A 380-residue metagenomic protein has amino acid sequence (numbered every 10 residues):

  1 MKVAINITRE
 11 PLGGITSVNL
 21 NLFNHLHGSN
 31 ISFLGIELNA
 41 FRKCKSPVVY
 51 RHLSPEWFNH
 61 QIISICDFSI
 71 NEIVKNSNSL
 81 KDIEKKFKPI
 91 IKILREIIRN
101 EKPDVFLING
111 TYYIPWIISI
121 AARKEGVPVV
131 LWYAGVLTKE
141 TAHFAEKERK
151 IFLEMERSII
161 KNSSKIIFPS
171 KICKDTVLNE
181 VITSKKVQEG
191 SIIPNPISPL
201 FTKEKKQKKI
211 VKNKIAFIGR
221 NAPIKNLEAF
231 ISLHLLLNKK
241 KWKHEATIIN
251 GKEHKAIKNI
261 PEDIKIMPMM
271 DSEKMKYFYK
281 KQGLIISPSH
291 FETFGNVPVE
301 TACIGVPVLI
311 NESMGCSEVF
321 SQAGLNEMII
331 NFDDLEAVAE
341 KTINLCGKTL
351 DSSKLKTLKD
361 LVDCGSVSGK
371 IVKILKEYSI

Functional and structural regions predicted by a protein language model:
F87, F106-E125, L131-Y133: An aromatic- and histidine-rich active-site surface loop
L137, E148-I166: Membrane-proximal helix-turn-helix segments that form the acceptor-binding/catalytic region of lipid-linked
K161-Q188: A short, active-site helix/loop in glycosyltransferases that binds the activated sugar's phosphate group
Q207-K225, I231-H234: Conserved donor-binding/catalytic core segment of Leloir-type glycosyltransferases
K255-E273: Nucleotide-activated donor-binding/catalytic signature segment of Leloir-type glycosyltransferases, i.e., the conserved
Y277-Q282: Short alpha-helical donor nucleotide-sugar binding micro-motif in glycosyltransferases
H290: Aromatic "clamp/platform" in nucleotide-sugar-dependent glycosyltransferases that forms part of the donor/acceptor
P307-I310: Short hydrophobic beta-strand element within catalytic cores of glycosyltransferases and related nucleotide-activated
